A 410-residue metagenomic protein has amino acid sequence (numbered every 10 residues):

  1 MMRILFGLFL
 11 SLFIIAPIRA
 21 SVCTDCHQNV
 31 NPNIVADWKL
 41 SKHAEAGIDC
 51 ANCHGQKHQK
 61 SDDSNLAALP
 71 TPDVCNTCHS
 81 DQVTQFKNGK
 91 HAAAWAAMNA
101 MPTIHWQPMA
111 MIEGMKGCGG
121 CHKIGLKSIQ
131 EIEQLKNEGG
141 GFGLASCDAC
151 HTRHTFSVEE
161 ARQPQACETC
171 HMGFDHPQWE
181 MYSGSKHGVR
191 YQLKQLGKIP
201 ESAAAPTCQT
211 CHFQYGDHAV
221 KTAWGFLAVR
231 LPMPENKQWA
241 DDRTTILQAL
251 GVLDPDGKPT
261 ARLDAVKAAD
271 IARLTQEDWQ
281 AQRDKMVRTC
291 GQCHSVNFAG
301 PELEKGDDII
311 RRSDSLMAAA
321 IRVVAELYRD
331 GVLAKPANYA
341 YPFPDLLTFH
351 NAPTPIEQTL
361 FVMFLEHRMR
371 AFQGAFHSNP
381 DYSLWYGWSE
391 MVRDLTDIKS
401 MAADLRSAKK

Functional and structural regions predicted by a protein language model:
M1-M2: N-terminal secretory signal peptides that target proteins for export/translocation
L5-P17: Bacterial N-terminal signal peptides
P17-K410: Short sequence/structural segments immediately N-terminal
